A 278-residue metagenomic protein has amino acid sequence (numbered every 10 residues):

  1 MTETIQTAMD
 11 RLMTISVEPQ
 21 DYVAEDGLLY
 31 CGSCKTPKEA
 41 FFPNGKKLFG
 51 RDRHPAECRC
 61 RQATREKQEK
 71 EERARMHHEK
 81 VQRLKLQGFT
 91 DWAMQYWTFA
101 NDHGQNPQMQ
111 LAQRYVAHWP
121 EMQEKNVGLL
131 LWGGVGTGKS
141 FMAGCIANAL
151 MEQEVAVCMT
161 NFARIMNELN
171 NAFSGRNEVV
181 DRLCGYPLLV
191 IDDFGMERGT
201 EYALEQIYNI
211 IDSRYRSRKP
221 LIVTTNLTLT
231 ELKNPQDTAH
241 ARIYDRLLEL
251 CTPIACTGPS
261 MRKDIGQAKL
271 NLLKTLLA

Functional and structural regions predicted by a protein language model:
M1-N106, G266-A278: A short, basic N-terminal segment
F89-W92, Y96-K125, L129: Hydrophobic alpha-helical segments and helix pairs
D102, T160, I254-C256: Hydrophobic residues at beta-strand termini and immediately following loops that shape nucleotide-binding pockets
P107-V116, E124, A147-L188, R198-E205: Short glycine-rich substrate-engagement loop in P-loop NTPases that contacts/grips substrate
Q123-A143: Walker A/P-loop nucleotide-binding motif
L129, C158, V190, I222 (+1 more regions): Hydrophobic/aromatic beta-strand patches that form the interior of the parallel beta-sheet core in alpha/beta enzyme
M166-E168, E197-A278: Replace "adjacent to P-loop NTPase cores in ATP/GTP-dependent enzymes" with "adjacent to NTP-binding cores
D193-F194: Walker B catalytic acidic pair
